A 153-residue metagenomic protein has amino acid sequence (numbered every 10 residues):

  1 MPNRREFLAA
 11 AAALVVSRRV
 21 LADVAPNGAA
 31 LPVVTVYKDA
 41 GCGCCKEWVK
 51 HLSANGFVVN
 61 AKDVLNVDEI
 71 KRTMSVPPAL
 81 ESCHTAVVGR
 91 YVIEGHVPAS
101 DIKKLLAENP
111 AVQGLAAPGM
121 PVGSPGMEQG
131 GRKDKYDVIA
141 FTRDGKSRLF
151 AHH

Functional and structural regions predicted by a protein language model:
M1-V15: N-terminal secretory signal peptides and thylakoid transit peptides that target proteins across membranes
A30-E47: Local sequence-structure signature of Cys/Sec-based thiol-disulfide redox active-site neighborhoods
V33-V34, F57-V58, R90-V92: Short active-site oxyanion
G41, W48, D63-N66, P98-I102: Stable alpha-helical elements in mature extracytoplasmic
K50-A61: Iron-sulfur (Fe-S) cluster-binding segments and ferredoxin-like electron-carrier domains, especially [2Fe-2S]
V59-I70, L80, V88: Thiol-based oxidoreductase modules, predominantly thioredoxin-like and allied folds used for disulfide exchange
T73-H153: Thiol/selenol-based redox catalytic cores and closely related redox-interacting motifs
